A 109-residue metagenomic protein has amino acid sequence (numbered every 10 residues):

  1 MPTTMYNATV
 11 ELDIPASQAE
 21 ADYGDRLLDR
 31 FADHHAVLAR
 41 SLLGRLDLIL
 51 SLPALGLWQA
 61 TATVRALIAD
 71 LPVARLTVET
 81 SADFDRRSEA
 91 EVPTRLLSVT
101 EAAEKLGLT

Functional and structural regions predicted by a protein language model:
M1-A82: DNA-contacting interfaces and partner/effector-binding or oligomerization modules in DNA-centric proteins
D47, E89-A90: A general structural-boundary detector
D85-R87: Intrinsically disordered, low-complexity Ser/Thr-rich linker and spacer segments in cell-wall-related proteins
A90-T109: Polyanion-binding surface elements
